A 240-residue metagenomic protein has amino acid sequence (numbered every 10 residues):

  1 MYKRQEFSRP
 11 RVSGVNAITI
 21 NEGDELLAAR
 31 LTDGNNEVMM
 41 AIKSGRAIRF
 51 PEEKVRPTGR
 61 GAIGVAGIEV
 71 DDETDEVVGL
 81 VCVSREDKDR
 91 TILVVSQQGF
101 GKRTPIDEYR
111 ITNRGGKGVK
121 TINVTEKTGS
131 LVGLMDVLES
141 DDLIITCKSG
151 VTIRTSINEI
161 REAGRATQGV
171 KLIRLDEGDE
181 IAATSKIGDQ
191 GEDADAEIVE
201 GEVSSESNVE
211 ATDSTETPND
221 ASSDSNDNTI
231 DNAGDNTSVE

Functional and structural regions predicted by a protein language model:
K3-E240: Short, structured "edge-of-domain" segments at secondary-structure transitions
